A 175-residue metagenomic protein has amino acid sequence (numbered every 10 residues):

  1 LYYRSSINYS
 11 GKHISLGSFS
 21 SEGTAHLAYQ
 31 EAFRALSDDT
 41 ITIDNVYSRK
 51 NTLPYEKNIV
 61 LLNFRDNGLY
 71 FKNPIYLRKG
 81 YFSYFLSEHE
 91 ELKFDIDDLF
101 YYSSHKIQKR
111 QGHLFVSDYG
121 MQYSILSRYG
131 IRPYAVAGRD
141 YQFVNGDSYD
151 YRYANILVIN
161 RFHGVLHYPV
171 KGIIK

Functional and structural regions predicted by a protein language model:
L1-I174: Boundary-flanking segments of nucleic-acid-binding domains in nuclear regulatory proteins
